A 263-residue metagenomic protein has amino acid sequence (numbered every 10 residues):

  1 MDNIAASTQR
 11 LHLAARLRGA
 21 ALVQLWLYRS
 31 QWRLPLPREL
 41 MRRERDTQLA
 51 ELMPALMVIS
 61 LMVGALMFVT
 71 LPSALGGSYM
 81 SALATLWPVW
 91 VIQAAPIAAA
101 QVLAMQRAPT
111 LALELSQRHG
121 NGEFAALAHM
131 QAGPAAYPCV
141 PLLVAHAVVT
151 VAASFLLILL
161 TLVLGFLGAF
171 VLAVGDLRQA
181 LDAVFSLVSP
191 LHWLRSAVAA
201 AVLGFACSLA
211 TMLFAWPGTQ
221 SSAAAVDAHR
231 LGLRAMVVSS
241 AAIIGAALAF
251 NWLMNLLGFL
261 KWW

Functional and structural regions predicted by a protein language model:
D2-V89, V237-W263: Hydrophobic alpha-helical transmembrane segments
L49, M53, M57, L103 (+3 more regions): Selective transmembrane-helix segments that form parts of the transport pathway or gating/packing helices in multipass
I59, V63, M67, P96 (+10 more regions): Alpha-helical transmembrane segments of multipass membrane proteins
V69, S73, M105-R118, G122 (+3 more regions): Short helix-terminus and kink motifs of transmembrane alpha helices, predominantly at the cytoplasmic interface
V69-I92, L159-A201, A210-R234, L257-W263: Membrane-interfacial helix-loop-helix connectors in multipass membrane proteins
W90-L111: Long, hydrophobic alpha-helical segments
E114-L143, A224-A228: Short cytoplasmic-facing helical segments at TM-TM junctions of multi-pass membrane proteins
